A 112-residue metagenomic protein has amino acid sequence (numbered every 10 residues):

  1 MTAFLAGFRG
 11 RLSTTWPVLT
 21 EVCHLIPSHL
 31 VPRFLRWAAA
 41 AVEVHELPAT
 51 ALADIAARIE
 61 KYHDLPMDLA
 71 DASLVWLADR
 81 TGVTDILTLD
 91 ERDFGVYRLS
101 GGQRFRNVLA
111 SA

Functional and structural regions predicted by a protein language model:
M1-P66, W76, R80-T84, G95-S100 (+1 more regions): PIN-domain endoribonuclease scaffold, especially VapC-family toxins
L89: Conserved residues at the C-terminal ends of beta-strands
R92: Flexible glycine-rich beta->alpha loop in the catalytic core of nucleotide-sugar glycosyltransferases
